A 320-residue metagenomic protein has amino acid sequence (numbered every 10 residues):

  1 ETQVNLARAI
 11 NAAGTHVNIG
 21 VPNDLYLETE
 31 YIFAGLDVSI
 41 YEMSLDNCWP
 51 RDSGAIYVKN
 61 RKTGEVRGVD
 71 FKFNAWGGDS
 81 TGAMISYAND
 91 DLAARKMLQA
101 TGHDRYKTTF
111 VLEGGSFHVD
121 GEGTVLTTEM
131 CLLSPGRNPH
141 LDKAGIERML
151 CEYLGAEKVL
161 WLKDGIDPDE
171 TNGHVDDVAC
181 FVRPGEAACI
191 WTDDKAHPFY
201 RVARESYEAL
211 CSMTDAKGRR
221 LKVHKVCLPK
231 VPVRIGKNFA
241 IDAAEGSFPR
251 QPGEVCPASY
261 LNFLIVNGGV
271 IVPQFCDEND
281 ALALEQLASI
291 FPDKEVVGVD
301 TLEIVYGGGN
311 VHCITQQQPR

Functional and structural regions predicted by a protein language model:
E1-R320: Histidine/cysteine-enriched polar flanking segments
